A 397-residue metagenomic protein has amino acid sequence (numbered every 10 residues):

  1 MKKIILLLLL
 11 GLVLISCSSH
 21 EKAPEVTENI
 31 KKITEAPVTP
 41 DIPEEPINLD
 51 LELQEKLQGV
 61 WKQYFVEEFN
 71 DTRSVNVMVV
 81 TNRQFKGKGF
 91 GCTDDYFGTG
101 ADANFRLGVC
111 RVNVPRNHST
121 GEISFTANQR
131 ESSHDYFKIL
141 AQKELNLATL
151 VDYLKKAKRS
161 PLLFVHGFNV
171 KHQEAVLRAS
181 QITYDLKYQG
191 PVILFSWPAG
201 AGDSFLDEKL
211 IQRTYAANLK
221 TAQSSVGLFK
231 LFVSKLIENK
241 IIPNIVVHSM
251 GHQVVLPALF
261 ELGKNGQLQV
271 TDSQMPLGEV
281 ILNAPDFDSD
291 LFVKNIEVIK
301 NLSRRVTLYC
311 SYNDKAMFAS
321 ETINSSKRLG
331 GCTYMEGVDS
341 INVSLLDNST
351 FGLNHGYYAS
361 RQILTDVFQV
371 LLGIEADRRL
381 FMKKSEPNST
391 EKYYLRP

Functional and structural regions predicted by a protein language model:
M1-I4: Positively charged n-region of N-terminal signal peptides that target proteins for export
L7-V13: Bacterial N-terminal signal peptides
S18-E21: Bacterial signal peptide processing site
P24-K143, A148-K156, V176-P191, W197-I241 (+1 more regions): Lipolytic serine-hydrolase domain surface
L163-G167, H248: The conserved beta1-alpha1 loop
V170-A175: Short substrate-entry loop that stabilizes the transition state in hydrolases
V247, G251, V255: Gly/Ala-rich beta-loop-alpha elbow adjacent to hydrolase catalytic centers
